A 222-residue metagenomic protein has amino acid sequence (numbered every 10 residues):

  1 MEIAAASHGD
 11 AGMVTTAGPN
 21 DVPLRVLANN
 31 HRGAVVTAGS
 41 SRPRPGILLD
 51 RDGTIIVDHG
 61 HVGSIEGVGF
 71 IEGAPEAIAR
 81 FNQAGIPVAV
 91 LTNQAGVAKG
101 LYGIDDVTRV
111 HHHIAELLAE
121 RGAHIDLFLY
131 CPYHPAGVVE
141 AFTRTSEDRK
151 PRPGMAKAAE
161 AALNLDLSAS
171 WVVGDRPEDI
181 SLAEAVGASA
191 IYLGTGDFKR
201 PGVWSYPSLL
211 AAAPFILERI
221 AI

Functional and structural regions predicted by a protein language model:
E2-M13: Extreme N-terminal basic, low-complexity initiation segments that serve as generic localization/processing leaders
I3, T16-I47, I104-L127, P135-V172 (+1 more regions): Asp-based, Mg2+/Mn2+-dependent phosphohydrolase catalytic module
P23-A89: Active-site neighborhood of HAD-like aspartate-dependent phosphohydrolases
I55-E72, V97-D106, E120-A123, V139-E147: Metal-dependent phosphoesterase signature
D58-H59, V90-A95, G174: Short beta-strands and strand-loop turn motifs
I65, P75, I86-L91, L101 (+3 more regions): Short Lys/Arg-rich amphipathic alpha-helical segments
T92-V97, C131-P135: Short linear capping/connector segments at secondary-structure termini
